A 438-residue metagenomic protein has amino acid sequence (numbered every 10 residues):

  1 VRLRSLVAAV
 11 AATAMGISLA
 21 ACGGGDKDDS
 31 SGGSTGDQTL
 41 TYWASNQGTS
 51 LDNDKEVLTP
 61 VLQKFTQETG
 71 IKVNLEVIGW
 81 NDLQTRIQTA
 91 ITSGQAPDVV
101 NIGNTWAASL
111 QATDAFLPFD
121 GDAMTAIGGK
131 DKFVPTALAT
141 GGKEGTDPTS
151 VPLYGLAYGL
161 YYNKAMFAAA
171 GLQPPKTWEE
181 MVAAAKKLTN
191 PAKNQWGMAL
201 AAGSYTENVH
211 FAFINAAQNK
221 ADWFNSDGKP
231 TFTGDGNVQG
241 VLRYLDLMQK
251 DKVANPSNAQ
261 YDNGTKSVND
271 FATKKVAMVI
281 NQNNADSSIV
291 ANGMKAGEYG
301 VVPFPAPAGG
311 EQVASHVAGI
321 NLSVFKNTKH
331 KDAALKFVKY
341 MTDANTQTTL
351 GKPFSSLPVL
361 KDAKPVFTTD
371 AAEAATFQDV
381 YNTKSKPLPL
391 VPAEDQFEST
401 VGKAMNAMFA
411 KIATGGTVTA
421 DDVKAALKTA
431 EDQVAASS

Functional and structural regions predicted by a protein language model:
R2-A12, G16-S109, T125, A308 (+2 more regions): Conserved N-terminal structural module of periplasmic/extracytoplasmic solute-binding proteins
V73, A168, T383-S438: Conserved C-terminal helix/tail region of periplasmic/extracytoplasmic solute-binding proteins
A90, P97-D98, A126-A165, E311-A314 (+1 more regions): A structural signal for short loop-to-beta-strand junctions that line the ligand-binding cleft of periplasmic/secreted
N104-A157, N208, Q218-N219, T369-A372: Hinge/lid segment of periplasmic solute-binding proteins
D120-F133, G197-G203, N219-Q239, A291-M294 (+4 more regions): Short, solvent-exposed loop/beta-turn-alpha elements that line the ligand-binding surface or hinge of extracytoplasmic
G145-L153, Y158, E180-G236, V276: Extracytoplasmic/periplasmic solute-binding protein
A185-K186, K229-N258, F304: Glycine-centered hinge/linker elements that transmit conformational signals in sensory and ligand-binding systems
Q282-A296, P307-A404: C-terminal lobe and pocket-closing loops of periplasmic/extracytoplasmic Venus-flytrap solute-binding proteins
